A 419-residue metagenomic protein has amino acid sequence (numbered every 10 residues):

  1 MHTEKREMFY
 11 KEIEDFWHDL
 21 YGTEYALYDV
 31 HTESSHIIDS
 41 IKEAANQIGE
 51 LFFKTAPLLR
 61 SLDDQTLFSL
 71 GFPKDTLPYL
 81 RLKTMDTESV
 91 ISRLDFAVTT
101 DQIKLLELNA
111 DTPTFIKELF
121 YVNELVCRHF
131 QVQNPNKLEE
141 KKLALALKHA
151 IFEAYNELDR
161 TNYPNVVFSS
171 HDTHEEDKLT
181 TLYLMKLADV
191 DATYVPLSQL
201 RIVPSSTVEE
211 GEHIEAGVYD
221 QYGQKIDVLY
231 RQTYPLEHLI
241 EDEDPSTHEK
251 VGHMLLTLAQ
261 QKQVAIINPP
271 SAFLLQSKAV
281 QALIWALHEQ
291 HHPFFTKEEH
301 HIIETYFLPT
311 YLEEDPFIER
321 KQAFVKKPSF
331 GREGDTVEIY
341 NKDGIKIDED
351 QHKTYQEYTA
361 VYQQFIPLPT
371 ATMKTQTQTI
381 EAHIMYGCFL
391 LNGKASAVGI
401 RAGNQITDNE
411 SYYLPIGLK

Functional and structural regions predicted by a protein language model:
M1-K419: Preference for protein termini
